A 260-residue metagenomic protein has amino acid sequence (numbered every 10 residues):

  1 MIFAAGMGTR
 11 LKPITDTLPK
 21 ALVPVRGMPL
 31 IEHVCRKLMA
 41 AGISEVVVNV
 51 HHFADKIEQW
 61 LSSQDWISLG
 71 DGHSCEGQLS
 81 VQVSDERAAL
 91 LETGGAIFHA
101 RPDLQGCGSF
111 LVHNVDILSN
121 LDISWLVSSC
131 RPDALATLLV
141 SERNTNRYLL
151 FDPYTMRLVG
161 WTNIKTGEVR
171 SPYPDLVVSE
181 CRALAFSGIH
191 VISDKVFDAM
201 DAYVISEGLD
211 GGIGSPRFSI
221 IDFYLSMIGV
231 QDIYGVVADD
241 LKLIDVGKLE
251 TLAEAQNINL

Functional and structural regions predicted by a protein language model:
M1-V25, M39-A41, V237: Glycine-rich N-terminal loop/short-helix segment of MobA-like nucleotidyltransferase
I2, P24, M28-N114, I123-W125 (+2 more regions): Conserved N-terminal catalytic core of the sugar/cofactor nucleotidyltransferase
M7, V115-I117: Active-site metal-binding loops of divalent metal-dependent hydrolases
R10, K56-Q59, H99, A199 (+2 more regions): Phosphate- and divalent-cation-binding pockets in alpha/beta enzyme and binding domains that engage nucleotide-derived
S84-E86, L139, V236-D239: Conserved beta-strand termini and adjacent loop/short-helix elements that scaffold enzyme active sites in alpha/beta
F110-L111, L118, S124-R131, R143-N144 (+1 more regions): Catalytic-core segments of class I nucleotidyltransferases/pyrophosphorylases that form NMP-activated intermediates
T137-Y154: Short beta-strand-to-loop element that shapes/binds the nucleotide-sugar donor at the catalytic cleft/hinge
